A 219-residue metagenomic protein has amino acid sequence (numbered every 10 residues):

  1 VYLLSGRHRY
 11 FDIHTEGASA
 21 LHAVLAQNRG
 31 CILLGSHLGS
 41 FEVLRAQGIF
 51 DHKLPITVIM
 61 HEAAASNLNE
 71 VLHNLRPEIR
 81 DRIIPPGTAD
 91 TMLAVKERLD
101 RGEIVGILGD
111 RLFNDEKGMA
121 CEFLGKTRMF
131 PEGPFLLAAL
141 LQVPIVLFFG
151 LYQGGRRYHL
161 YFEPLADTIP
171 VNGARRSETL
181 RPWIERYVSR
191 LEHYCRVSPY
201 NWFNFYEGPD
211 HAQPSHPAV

Functional and structural regions predicted by a protein language model:
V1-G35, V71-N74, E78-R80: Membrane-anchoring hydrophobic helices of lipid-metabolizing enzymes
F11-H14, L38, A65, P85-A89 (+2 more regions): A conditional alpha-helix N-cap/helix-loop micro-motif detector
L25, F50, A89-V219: Non-catalytic C-terminal accessory region of glycerolipid acyltransferases and related lyso-lipid remodeling enzymes
I32-S36, L44, T57-A63: Short beta-strand->loop
S36-S40, E62-A64, G150-R156: Short glycine-enriched loops at secondary-structure junctions
S40-H52: Histidine-anchored nucleotide/phosphate-binding helix
T57-L93, R98, D115-M119: Short, conserved active-site entrance elements at the starts or edges of catalytic domains
